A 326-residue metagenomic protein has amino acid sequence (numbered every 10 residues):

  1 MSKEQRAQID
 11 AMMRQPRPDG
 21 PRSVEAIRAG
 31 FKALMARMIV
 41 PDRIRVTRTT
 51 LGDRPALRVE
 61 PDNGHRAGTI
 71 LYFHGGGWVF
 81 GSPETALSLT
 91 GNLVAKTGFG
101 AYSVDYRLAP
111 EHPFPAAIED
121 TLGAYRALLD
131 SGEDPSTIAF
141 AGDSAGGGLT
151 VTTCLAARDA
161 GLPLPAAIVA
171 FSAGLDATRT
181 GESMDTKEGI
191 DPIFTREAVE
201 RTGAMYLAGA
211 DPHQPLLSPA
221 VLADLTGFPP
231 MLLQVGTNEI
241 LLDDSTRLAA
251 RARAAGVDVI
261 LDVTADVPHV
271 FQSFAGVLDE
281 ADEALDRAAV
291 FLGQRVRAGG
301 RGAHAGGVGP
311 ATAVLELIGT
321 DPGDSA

Functional and structural regions predicted by a protein language model:
M1-D62, G293, R297-A326: A glycine/proline-hinged amphipathic helix-loop "lid/cap" segment that gates access to hydrophobic ligand pockets
A67-G75: Short beta-strand element of the alpha/beta-hydrolase
S82-P83, Y102-T137, V277-A281: Catalytic nucleophile-loop/oxyanion-hole region of alpha/beta-hydrolase and closely related hydrolase-like folds
E84-Y102: Short amphipathic alpha-helix adjacent to the substrate-entry channel of hydrolases
G142-T152: Glycine-rich nucleophile elbow surrounding the catalytic serine of serine-hydrolase chemistry
L155-A210: Hydrolase active-site cap/lid region
L233-V235: Short beta-strand/loop motif that positions the catalytic acidic residue of the alpha/beta-hydrolase fold
R247, A254-V314: C-terminal catalytic histidine-bearing segment of alpha/beta-hydrolase fold enzymes
